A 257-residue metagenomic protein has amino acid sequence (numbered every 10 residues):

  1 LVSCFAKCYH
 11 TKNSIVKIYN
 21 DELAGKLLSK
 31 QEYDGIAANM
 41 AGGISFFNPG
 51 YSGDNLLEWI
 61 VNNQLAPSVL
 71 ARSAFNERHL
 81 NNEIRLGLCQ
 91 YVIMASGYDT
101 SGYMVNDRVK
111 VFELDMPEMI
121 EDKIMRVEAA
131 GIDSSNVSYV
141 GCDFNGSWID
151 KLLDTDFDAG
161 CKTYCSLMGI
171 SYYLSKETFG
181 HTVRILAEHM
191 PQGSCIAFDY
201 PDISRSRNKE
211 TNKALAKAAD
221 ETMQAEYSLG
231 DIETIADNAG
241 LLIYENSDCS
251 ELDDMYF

Functional and structural regions predicted by a protein language model:
L1-V92, Y98-C142: Rossmann-like AdoMet
S134, Y139, S147-K151, Y173-P191: A short, conserved alpha-helix within the catalytic core of class I
I149-A159: Short amphipathic alpha-helix with an adjacent loop that forms part of the alpha/beta core around
F157-T178: A short SAM/SAH-binding and catalytic strip from SAM-dependent methyltransferases
Y164, V183, E188-S204: Conserved beta-strand signature within the Rossmann-like core of class I S-adenosyl-L-methionine
R207-T222: Short, glycine-/aromatic-enriched active-site segment of Class I SAM-dependent methyltransferases
T222-S250: Short alpha-helix
S250-F257: A C-terminal cap/extension of S-adenosyl-L-methionine-dependent methyltransferases that defines the acceptor-substrate
